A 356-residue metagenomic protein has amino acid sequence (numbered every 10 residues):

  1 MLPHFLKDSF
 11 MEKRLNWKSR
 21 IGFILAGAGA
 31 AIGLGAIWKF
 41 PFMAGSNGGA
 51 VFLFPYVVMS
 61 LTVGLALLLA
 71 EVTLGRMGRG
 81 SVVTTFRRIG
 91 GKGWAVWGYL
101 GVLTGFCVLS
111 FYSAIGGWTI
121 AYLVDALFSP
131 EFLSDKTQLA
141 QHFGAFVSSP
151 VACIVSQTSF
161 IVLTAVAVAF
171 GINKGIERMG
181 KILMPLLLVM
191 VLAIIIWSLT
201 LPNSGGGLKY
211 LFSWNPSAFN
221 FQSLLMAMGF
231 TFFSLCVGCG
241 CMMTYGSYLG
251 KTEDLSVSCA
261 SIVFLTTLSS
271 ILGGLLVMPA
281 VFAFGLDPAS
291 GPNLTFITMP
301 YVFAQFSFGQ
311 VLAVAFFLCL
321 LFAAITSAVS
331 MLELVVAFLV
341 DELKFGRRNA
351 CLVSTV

Functional and structural regions predicted by a protein language model:
L2-W38, L65-V72, R76-I89, A95-Y99 (+1 more regions): Membrane-interface "cap" regions at the ends of multi-pass membrane proteins
D8-N16, F42-N47, M77-L100, S113-N173 (+2 more regions): Inter-helical loop and helix-membrane interface segments of multi-pass membrane transporters/permeases
E12-W17, E177, K181-I325, V329 (+2 more regions): Membrane-embedded translocation segments of transport machinery
L15, A44-A70, A152-C153, S269-L272: Extracellular loop-to-transmembrane helix junctions
G22, G49-Y56, W94-S110, E177-L187 (+2 more regions): Alpha-helical transmembrane segments and their helix-start/interface "positive-inside/aromatic belt" motifs in integral
G22-A28, G98-V102, P130-F170, C236-M243 (+4 more regions): Transmembrane alpha-helical segments of multi-pass small-molecule transport proteins
S46-V51, M77-S81, G91-W94, S247-V257 (+1 more regions): Juxtamembrane helix-boundary/capping and inter-helix hinge elements in multi-pass membrane proteins
Y56-L65, V102-L127, S156-F170, P185-S198 (+3 more regions): Hydrophobic core segments of alpha-helical transmembrane domains in multi-pass membrane transport and ion-translocation
